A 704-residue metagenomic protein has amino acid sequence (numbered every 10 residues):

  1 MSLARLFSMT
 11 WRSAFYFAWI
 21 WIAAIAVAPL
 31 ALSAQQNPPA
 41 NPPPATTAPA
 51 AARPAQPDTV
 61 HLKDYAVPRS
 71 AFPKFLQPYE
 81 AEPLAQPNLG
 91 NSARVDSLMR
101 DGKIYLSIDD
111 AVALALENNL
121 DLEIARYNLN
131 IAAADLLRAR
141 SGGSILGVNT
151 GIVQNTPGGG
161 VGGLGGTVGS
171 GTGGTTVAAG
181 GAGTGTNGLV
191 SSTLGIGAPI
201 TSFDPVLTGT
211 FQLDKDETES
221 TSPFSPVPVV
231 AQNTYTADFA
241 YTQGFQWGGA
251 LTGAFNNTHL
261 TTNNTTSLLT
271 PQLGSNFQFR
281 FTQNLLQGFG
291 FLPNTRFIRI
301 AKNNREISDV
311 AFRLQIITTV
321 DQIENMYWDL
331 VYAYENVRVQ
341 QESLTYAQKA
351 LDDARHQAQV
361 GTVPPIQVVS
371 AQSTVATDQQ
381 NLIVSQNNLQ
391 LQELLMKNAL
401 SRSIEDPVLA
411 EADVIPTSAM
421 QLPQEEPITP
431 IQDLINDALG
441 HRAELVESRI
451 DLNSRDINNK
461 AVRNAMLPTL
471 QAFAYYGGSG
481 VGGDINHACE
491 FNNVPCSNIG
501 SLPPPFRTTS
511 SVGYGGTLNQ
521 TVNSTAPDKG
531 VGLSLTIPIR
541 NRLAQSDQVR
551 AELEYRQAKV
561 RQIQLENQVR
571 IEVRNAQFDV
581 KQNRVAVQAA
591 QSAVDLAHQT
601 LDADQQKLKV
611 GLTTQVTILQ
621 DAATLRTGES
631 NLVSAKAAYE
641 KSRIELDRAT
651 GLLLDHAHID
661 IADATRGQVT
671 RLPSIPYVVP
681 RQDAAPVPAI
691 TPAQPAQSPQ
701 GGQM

Functional and structural regions predicted by a protein language model:
L3-R12, Y16, A31-Y65, I145-N187 (+8 more regions): Acidic, low-complexity, intrinsically disordered peripheral segments
I22-S33: C-terminal segment of classical bacterial N-terminal signal peptides
Q86-L114: Regulatory alphaC helix of protein kinase catalytic domains
L114-E123, N130-I145, G195-F203, K215-S220 (+10 more regions): A glycine-/polar-enriched beta->alpha junction
I124-A139, Q315-Q340, K349, H356 (+6 more regions): Amphipathic alpha-helical coiled-coil segments
L207-K215, G253-H259, A472-G478: Transmembrane beta-barrel strands of outer-membrane/channel proteins
A231-A237, L273-S275, T525-K529: Residues that define the transmembrane beta-barrel architecture of outer-membrane proteins
L273-L286, G290-N381, S385-L394, N398-S401: Hydrophobic, small-residue-rich alpha-helical packing segments that form membrane-like cores
